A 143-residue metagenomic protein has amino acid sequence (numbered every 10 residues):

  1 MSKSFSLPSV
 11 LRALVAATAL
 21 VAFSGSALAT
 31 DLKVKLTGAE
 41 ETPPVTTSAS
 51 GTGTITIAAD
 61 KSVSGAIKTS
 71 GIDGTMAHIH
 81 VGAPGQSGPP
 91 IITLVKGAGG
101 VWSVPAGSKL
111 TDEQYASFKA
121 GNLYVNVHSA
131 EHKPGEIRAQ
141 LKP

Functional and structural regions predicted by a protein language model:
S2-P8, T18-A77, V81-P143: Metal-centered catalytic cores of metalloenzymes
